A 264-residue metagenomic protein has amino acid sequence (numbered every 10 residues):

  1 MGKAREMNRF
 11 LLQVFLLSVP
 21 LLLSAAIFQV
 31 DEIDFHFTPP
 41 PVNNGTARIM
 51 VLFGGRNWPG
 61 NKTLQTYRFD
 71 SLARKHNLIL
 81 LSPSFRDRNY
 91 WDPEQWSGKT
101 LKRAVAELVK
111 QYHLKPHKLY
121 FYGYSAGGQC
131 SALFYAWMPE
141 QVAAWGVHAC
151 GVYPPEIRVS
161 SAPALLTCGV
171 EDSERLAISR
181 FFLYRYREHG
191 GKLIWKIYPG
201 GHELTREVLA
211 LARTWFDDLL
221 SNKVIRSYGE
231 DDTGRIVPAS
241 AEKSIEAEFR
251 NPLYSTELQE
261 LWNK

Functional and structural regions predicted by a protein language model:
Q13-L22: Bacterial N-terminal signal peptides
A25-V42: N-terminal cap/lid segment of alpha/beta-hydrolase-fold proteins
V42-G45, W91-S125: Gly/Ser-rich "nucleophile elbow"/oxyanion-hole loop immediately N-terminal to the catalytic nucleophile in hydrolases
N43-A47, L52-Y90, E174: Short substrate-entry loop that stabilizes the transition state in hydrolases
H117-S161: Primarily recognizes the serine-hydrolase "nucleophile elbow" in alpha/beta-hydrolase and SGNH/GDSL folds
V159-A164, H189-G191: Short, proline-enriched alpha-helix->beta-strand connector loops that line the catalytic pocket of alpha/beta-hydrolase
L166-C168: Short beta-strand/loop motif that positions the catalytic acidic residue of the alpha/beta-hydrolase fold
E174-K264: C-terminal catalytic histidine-bearing segment of alpha/beta-hydrolase fold enzymes
